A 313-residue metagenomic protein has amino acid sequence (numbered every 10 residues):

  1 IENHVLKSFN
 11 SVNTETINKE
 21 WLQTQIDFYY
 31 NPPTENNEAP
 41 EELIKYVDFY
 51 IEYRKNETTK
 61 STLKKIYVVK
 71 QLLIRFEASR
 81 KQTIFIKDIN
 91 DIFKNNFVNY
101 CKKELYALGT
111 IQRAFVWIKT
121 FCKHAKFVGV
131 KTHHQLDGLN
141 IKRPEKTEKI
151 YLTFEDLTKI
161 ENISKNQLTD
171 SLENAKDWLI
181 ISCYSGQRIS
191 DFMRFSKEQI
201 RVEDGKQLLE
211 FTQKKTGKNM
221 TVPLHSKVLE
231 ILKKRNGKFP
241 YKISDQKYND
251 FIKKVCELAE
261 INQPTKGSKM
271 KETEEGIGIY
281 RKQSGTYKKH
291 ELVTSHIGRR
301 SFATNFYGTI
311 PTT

Functional and structural regions predicted by a protein language model:
N3-T14, T34, E41-K70, V128-G129: Short, aromatic/basic-rich helix-turn unit that serves as a nucleic-acid recognition element
D48-S61, K70-E148, I163-L168: N-terminal core-binding DNA-recognition domain of tyrosine recombinases/integrases
K102, S182-C183, Y307-G308: Short amphipathic helical patch at the helix-1/turn junction of helix-turn-helix
L108, Q112-A114, K131-I189, K215 (+1 more regions): Basic, Lys/Arg- and aromatic-enriched nucleic-acid-binding interface segment
K123-H133, S182-G205: Short, charged phosphate-coordinating catalytic segments
Q167-T169, K238-F239, K253-T312: Short, basic (Lys/Arg/His-rich) helix/loop patches that form interaction surfaces in the mid-to-C-terminal regions
R194-K233: Conserved tyrosine-mediated DNA breakage-rejoining catalytic core shared by Y-recombinases
